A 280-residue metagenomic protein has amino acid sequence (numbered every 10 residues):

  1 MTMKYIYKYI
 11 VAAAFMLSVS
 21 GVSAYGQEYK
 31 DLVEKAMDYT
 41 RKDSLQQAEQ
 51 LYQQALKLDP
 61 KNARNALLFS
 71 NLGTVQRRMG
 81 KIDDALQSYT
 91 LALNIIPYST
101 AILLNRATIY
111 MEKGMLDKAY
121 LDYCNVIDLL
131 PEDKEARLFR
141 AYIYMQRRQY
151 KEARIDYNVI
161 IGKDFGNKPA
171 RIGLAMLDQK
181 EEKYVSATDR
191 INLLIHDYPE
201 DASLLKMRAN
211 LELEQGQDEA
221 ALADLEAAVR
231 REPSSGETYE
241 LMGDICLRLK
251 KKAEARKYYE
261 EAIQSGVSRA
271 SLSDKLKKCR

Functional and structural regions predicted by a protein language model:
Y29, E240-D244, R248-R280: Terminal, low-structured helical/coil segments at or just beyond the last alpha-helical repeat
Y29-K30, A63-L67, T100-A101, K134-E135 (+4 more regions): Helix-start (N-cap) detector for alpha-helical repeat units in TPR-like alpha-solenoids, especially tetratricopeptide
R41-K42, V75-R78, E112-K113, Q146-R147 (+5 more regions): Register position in tetratricopeptide repeats
L58-K61, I95, L129, K163-D164 (+3 more regions): Structural marker of alpha-solenoid helical repeat scaffolds
L67-N71, N105, F139, G173 (+3 more regions): Canonical tetratricopeptide repeat
